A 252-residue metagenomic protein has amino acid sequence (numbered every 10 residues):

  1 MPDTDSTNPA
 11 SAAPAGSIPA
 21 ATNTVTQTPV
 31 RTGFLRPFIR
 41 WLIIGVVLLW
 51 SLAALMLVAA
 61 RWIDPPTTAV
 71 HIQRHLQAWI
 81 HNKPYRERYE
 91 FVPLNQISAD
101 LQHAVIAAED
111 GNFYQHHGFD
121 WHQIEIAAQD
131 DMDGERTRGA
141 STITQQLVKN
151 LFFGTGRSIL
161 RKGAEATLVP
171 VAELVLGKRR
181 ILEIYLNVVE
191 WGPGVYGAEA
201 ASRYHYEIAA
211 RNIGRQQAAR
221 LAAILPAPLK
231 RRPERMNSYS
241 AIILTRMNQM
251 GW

Functional and structural regions predicted by a protein language model:
P2-W252: Juxtamembrane regions of bacterial inner-membrane/periplasmic proteins, predominantly the peptidoglycan biogenesis
